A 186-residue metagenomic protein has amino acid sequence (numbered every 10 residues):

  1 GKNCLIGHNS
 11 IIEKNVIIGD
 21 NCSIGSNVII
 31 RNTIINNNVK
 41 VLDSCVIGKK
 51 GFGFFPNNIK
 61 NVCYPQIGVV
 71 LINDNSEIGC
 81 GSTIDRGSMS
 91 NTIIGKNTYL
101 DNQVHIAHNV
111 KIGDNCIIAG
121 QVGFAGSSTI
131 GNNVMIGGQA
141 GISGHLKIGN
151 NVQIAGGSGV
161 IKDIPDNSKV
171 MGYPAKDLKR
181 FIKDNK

Functional and structural regions predicted by a protein language model:
G1-D177: Structural signal for interior beta-strand "rungs" in well-ordered beta-sheet cores of soluble enzyme domains
I182-K186: Long, leucine- and charge-enriched amphipathic alpha-helices that form heptad-repeat coiled-coil/leucine-zipper-like
